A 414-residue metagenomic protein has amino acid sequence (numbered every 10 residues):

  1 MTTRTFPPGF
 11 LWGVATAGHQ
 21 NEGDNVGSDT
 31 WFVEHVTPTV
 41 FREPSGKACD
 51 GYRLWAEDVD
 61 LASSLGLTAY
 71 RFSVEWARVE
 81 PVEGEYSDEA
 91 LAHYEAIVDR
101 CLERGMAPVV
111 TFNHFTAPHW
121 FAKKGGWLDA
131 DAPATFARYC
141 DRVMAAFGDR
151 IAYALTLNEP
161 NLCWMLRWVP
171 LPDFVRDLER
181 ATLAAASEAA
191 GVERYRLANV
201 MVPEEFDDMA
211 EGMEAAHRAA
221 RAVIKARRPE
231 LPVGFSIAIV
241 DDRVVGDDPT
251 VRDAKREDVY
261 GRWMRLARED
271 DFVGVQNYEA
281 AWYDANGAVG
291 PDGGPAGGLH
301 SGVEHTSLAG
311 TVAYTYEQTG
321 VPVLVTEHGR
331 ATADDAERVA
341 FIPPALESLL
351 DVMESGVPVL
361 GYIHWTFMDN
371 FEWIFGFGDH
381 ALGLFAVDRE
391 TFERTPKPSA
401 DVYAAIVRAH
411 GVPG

Functional and structural regions predicted by a protein language model:
M1-V59, S63-T68, A77-G414: Non-catalytic scaffold segments within catalytic domains of secreted glycoside hydrolases
